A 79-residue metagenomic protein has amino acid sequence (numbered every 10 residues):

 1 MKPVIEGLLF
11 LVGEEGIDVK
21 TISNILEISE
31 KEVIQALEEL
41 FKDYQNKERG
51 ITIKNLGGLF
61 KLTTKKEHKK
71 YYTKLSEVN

Functional and structural regions predicted by a protein language model:
K2-E6: Short, leucine-enriched amphipathic alpha-helices that occur as contiguous helical runs
G7-L11, D43: Short amphipathic alpha-helical elements of helix-turn-helix/winged-helix folds
V12-D18: Short capping segments at the starts of secondary-structure elements
V19-I25: A short acidic, leucine-rich amphipathic alpha-helix
S29-E39: Short amphipathic alpha-helical interaction segments
D43-N79: Short basic alpha-helical hairpin corresponding to helix-turn-helix/winged-helix-like nucleic-acid-binding
